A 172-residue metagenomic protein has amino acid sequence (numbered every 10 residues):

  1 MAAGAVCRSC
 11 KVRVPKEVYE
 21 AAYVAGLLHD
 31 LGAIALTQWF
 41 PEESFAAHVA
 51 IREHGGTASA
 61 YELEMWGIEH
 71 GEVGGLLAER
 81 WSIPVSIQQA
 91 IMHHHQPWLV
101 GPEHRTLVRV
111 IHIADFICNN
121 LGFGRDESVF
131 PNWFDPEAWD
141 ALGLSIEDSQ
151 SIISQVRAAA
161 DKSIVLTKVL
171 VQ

Functional and structural regions predicted by a protein language model:
M1-Q172: Metal-dependent nucleotide-binding catalytic modules
